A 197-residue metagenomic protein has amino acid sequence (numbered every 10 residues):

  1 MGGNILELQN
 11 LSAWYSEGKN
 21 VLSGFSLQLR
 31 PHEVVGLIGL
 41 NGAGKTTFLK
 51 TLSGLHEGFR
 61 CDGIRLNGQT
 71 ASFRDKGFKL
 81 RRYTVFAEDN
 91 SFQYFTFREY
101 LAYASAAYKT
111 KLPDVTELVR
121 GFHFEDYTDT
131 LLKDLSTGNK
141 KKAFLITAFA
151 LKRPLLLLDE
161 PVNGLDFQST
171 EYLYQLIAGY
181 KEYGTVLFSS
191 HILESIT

Functional and structural regions predicted by a protein language model:
M1-G24, P31: A short, flexible loop at the N-terminus of ABC-type nucleotide-binding domains that lies
I38-L40: The feature captures the beta-strand-to-loop junction immediately N-terminal to the Walker
S53: Helix-to-loop junction immediately C-terminal to a conserved catalytic motif
G58-F78: Conserved ABC transporter NBD signature motif
E88, Q93-Y108: Q-loop/switch helix immediately C-terminal to the Walker
A102, L112-T128: Conserved ABC ATPase "signature" region
L156-E160: Catalytic Walker B motif of ABC-type/P-loop ATPase nucleotide-binding domains
Y183-I192: Conserved H-loop
